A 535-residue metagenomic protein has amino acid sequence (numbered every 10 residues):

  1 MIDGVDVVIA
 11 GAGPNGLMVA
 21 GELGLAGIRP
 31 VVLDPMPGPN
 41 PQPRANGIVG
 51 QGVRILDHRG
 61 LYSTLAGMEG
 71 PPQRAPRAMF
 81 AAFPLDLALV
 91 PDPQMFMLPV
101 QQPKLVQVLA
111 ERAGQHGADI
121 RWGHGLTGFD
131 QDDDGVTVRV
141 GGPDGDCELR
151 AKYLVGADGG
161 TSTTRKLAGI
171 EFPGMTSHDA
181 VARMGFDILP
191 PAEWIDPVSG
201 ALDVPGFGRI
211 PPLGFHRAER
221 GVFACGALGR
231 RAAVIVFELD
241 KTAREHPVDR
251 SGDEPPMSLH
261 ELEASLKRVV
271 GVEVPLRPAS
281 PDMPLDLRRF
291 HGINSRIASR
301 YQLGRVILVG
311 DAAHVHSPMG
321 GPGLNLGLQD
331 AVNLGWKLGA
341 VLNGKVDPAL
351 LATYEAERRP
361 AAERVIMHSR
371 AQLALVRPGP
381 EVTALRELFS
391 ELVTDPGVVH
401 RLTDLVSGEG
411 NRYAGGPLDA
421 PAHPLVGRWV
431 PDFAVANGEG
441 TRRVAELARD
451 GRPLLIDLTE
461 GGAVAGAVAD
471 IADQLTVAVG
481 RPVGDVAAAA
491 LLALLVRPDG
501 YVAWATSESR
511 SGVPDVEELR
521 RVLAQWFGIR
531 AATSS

Functional and structural regions predicted by a protein language model:
M1-D6, A10, L25-A26, M79-D92 (+6 more regions): Helical substrate-recognition/capping region of FAD-dependent monooxygenase/halogenase enzymes
D3-V5, D144-Y153: Core beta-strand elements of the Rossmann-like FAD/NAD(P) dinucleotide-binding domain in flavoenzyme oxidoreductases
G16-L17: N-terminal Rossmann-fold NAD(P) dinucleotide-binding loop
G24-A45: Glycine-rich FAD pyrophosphate-binding loop
P41-G114: Active-site-adjacent segment of FAD-dependent monooxygenases/related oxidoreductases
W122-V136: A conserved short coil-to-beta-strand element within the FAD-binding core of flavoproteins
Y153, A157-R289: Conserved FAD-binding catalytic core of PHBH/FMO-like flavoproteins
Q302-P318: Short FAD-binding loop at a beta-strand-to-alpha-helix junction that anchors the flavin cofactor in diverse
